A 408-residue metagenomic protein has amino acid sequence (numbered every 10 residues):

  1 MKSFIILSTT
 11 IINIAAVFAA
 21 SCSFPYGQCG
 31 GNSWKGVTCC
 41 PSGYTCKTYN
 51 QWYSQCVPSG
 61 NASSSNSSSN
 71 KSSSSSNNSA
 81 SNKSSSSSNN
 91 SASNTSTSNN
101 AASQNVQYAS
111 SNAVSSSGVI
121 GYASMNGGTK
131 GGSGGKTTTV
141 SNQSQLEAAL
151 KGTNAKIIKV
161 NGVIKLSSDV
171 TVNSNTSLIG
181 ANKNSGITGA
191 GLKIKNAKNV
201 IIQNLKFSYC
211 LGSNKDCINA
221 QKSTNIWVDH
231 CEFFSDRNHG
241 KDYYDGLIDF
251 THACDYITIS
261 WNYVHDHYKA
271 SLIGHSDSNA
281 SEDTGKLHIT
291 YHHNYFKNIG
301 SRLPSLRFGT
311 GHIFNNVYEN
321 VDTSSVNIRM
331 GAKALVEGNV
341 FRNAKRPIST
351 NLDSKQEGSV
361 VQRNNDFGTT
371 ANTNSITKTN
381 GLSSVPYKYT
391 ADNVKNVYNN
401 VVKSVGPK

Functional and structural regions predicted by a protein language model:
M1-S21: Fungal secretory targeting signals
F18-P41, T45-N66: Secreted, cysteine-rich disulfide-bonded mini-domains of extracellular proteins
N61-S116: Ser/Thr/Gly/Pro-rich low-complexity, disordered linker/stalk segments of secreted and cell-surface proteins
I120-K159: Acidic Gly/Asp/Thr-rich repetitive segments characteristic of extracellular carbohydrate-active and adhesion proteins
E147-A155, G162-I179, S185-N204, S208-T224 (+1 more regions): Extracellular beta-strand-rich solenoid/capping regions of secreted or surface-exposed proteins that bind or remodel
D169-T171, G186, A190-N196, N214-K222 (+6 more regions): Glycine-rich beta-solenoid repeat tracts in large extracellular/virion proteins
N175-A181, K198-Y209, T224-N238, C254-H275 (+4 more regions): Right-handed parallel beta-helix
S305-F308, F314-K408: Extracellular beta-rich repeat passengers
